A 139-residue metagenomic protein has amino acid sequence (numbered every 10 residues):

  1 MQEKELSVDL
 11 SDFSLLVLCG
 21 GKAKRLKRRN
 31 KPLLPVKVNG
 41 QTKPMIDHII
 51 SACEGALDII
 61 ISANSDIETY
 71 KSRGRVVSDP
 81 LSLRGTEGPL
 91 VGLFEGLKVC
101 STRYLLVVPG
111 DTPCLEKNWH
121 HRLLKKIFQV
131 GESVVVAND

Functional and structural regions predicted by a protein language model:
M1-S7: Intrinsic disorder/low-complexity segments
V8-D139: Nucleotide and nucleotide-moiety/phosphate-recognizing core
